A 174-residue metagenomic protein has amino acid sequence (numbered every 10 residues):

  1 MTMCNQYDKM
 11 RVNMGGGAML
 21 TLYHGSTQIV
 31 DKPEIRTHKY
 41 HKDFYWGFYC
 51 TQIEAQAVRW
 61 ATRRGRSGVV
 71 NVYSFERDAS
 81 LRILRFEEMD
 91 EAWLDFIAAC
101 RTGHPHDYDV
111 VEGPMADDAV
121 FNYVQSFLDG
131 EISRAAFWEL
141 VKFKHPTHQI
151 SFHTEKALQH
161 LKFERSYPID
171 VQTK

Functional and structural regions predicted by a protein language model:
T2-L20, V30, K42-D43, R59 (+1 more regions): Conserved NAD+-utilizing ADP-ribose enzyme module
G17-K42, W46-T51: Short N-terminal edge-element motif at the start of the domain
